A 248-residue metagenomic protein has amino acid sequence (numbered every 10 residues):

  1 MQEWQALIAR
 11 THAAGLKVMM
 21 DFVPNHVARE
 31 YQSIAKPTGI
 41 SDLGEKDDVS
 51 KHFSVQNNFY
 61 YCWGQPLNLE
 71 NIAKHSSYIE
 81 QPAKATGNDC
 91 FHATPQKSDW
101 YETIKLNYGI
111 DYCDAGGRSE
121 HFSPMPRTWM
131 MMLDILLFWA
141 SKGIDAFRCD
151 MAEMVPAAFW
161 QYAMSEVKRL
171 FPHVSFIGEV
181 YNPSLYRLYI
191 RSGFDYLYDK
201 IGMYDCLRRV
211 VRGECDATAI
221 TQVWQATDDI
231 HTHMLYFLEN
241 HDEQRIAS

Functional and structural regions predicted by a protein language model:
M1-W4, I8-F138, R169: Substrate-binding/active-site clefts of carbohydrate-active enzymes
L16, Y186-Y189, R245-S248: Short, solvent-exposed polar/charged micro-motifs at secondary-structure junctions
V23, Y181, E239: Histidine-centered beta-alpha loop that forms part of the nucleotide-sugar donor binding/catalytic region in diverse
N25, R29, P183, E243-I246: General alpha-helical segment detector with a strong preference for membrane-spanning helices and helix-boundary regions
H26, A35-E45, S50-N68, D134-A140 (+1 more regions): Active-site-proximal helices and loops of the catalytic beta/alpha 8
E102, Y108, D228-S248: Active-site clefts of carbohydrate-active enzymes
G117-H121, I144-C149, E243-A247: Glycine- and acidic
